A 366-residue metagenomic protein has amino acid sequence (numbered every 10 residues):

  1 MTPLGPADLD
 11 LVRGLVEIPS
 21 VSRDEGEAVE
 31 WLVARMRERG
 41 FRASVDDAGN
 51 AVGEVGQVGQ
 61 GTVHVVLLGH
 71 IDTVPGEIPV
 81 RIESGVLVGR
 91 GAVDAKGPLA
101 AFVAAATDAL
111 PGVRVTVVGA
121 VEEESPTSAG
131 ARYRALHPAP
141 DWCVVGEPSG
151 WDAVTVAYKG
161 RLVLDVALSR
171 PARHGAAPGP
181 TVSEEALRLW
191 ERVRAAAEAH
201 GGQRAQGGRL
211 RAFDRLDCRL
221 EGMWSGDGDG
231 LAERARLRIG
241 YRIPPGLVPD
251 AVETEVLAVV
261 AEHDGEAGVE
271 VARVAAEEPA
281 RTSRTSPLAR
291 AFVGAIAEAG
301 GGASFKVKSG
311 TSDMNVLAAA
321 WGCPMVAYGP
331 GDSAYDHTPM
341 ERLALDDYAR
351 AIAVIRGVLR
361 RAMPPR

Functional and structural regions predicted by a protein language model:
M1-V66, V74, R234-G240, V252-A258 (+1 more regions): N-terminal helical capping/dimerization or prosegment-like subdomains of hydrolases acting on amide or phosphate bonds
L4, L9-D10, G14, E38-G40 (+7 more regions): Secretory-pathway/membrane protein signature
T62-G119, P339: Active-site metal-coordination/substrate-binding segment of hydrolases, especially metallo-dependent peptidases
L68-G69, V118-A120, V144-E147, A167-S169 (+1 more regions): Short beta-strand segments
H70-V74, P148-W151, G322: Short glycine-enriched loops at secondary-structure junctions
E77-I78, D152-V156, W224-G230: Short beta-strand/turn micro-motifs at beta-sheet edges
A100-V163: Acidic/histidine-rich catalytic neighborhood of metal-dependent amide-processing enzymes
L162-R366: Metal-dependent amide/peptide-bond hydrolase catalytic core, centered on the "pita-bread" metallohydrolase fold
